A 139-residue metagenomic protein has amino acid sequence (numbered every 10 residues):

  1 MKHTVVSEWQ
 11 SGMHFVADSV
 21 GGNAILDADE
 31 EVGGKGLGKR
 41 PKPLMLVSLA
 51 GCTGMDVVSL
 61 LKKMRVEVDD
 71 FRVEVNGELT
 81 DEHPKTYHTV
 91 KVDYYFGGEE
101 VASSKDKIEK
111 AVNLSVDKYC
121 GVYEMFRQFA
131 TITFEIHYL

Functional and structural regions predicted by a protein language model:
M1-V47, V58-L139: Extended beta-strand/beta-hairpin segments
